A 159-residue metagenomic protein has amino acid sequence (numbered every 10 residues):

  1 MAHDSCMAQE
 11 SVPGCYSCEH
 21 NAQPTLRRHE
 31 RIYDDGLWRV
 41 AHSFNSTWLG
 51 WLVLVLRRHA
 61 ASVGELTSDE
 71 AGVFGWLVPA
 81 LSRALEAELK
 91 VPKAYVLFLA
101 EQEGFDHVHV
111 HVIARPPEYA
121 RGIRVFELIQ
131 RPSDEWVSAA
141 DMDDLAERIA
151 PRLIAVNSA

Functional and structural regions predicted by a protein language model:
A2-A159: HIT superfamily nucleotide-processing domains
